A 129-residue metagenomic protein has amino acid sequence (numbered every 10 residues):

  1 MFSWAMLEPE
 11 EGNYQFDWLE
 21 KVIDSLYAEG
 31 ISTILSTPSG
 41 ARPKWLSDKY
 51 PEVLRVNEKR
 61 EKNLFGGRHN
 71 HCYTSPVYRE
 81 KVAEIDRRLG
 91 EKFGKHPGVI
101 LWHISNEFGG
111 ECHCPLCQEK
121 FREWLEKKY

Functional and structural regions predicted by a protein language model:
M1-N63, R87-G90, G94: Aromatic-lined substrate-binding rim segments of carbohydrate-active enzymes
K59-Y129: Polysaccharide-binding and catalytic clefts of secreted carbohydrate-active enzymes
